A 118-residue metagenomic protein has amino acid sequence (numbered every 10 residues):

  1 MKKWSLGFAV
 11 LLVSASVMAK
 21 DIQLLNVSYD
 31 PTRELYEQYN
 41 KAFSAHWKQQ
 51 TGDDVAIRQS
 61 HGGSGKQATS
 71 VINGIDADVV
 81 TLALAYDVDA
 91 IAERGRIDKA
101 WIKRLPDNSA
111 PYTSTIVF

Functional and structural regions predicted by a protein language model:
M1, A19-K20: Absolute protein N-terminus
M1-F8: Bacterial N-terminal signal peptides that target proteins for export
V10-L11, Y86: Short, linear, compositionally biased motifs with a strong N-terminal bias
S14-S16: N-terminal signal peptide c-region/cleavage motif recognized by signal peptidases
K20-F118: N-terminal segment of the mature folded domain
